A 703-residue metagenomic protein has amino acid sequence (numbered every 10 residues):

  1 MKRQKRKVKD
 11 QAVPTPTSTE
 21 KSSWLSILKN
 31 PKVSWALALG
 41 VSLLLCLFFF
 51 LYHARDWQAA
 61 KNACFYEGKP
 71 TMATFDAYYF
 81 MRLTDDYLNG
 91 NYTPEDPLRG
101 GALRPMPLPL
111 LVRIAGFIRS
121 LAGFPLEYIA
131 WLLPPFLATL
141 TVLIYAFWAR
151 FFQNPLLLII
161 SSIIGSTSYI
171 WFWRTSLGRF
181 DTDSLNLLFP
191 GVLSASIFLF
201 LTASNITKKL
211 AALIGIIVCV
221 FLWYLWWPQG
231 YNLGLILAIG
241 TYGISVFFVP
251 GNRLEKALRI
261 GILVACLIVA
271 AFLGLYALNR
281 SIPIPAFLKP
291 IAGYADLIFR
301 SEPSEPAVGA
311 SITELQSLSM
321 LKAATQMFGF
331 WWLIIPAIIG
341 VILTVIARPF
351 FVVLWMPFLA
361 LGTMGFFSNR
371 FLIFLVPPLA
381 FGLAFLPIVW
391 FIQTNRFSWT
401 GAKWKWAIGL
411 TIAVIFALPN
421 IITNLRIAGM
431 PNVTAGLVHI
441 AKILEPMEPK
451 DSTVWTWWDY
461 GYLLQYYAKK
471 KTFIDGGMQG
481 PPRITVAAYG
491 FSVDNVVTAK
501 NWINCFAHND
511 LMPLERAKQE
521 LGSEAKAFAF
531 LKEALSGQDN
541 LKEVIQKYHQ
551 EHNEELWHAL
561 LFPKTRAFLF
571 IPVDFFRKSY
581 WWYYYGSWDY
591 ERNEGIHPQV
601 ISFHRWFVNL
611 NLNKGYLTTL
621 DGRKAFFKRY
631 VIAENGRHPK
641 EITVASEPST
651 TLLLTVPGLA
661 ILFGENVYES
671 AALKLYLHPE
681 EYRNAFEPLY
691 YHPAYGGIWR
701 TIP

Functional and structural regions predicted by a protein language model:
M1-F65, I159, Y242, V246-V269 (+3 more regions): Start-transfer (signal-anchor) and selected internal transmembrane alpha helices of multi-pass inner/ER membrane
C46-H53, L133-W148, L156-A203, K209-Y242 (+2 more regions): Membrane-embedded helix bundles of polyisoprenyl
Y52-F151, L156-I164, S168-F189: Active-site lumenal/periplasmic loops and adjacent helix-entry segments of GT-C-fold, multi-pass membrane
T84, L88, K405-M478, K547-L560: Extracytoplasmic
S120, A286-W332: Juxtamembrane membrane-water interface segments that cap and precede transmembrane helices
G243-V249, F328-R348, I392: Hydrophobic, aromatic-rich transmembrane alpha-helices and their immediate juxtamembrane boundary segments
V352-W355, L359-W399: Hydrophobic/aromatic-rich transmembrane helices and adjacent perimembrane loops
K471-F576, R592-L653: Luminal/periplasmic acceptor-recognition loop/helix of membrane-associated glycosyltransferases
